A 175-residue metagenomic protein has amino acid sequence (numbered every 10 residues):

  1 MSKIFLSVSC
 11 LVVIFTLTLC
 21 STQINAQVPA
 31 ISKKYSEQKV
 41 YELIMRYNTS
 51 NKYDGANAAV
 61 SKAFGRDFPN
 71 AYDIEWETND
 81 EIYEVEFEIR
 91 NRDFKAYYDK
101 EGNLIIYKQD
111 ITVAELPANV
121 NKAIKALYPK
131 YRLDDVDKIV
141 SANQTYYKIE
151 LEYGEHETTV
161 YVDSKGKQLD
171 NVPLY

Functional and structural regions predicted by a protein language model:
M1-L11: Bacterial N-terminal signal peptides that target proteins for export
S2, C20-K62, L174-Y175: Sec-dependent signal peptide cleavage junction
S9-S21: Bacterial N-terminal signal peptides
K33-S36, E84-Q109, L151-L174: Amphipathic N-proximal alpha-helical interface segments
L43, Y47-N48, Y72, E88 (+1 more regions): General marker for long, soluble alpha-helical cores
T49-N70, A114-R132: Short, non-transmembrane alpha-helical segments in secretory-pathway proteins
Y72-E88, D135-K148: A cross-family detector of function-defining hotspots
K122-Y175: A charged, solvent-exposed segment within the mature domains of Sec-exported extracytoplasmic proteins
